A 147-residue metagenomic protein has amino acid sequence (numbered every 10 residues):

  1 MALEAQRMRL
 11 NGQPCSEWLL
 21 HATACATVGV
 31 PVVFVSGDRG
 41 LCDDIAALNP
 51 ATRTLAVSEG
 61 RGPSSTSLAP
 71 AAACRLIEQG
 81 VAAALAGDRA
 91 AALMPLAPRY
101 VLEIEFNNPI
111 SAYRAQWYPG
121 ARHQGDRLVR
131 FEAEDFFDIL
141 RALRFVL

Functional and structural regions predicted by a protein language model:
M1, A46-A51, P119-R122: Short, solvent-exposed amphipathic alpha-helical segments in soluble enzyme and RNA/protein-processing domains
A2-V28, F34-G40: Active-site glycine-rich loop that binds ribose-phosphate moieties when present
Q6-N11, S58-R61, Q79-V81, R127-E132: Glycine-rich loops and low-complexity Gly/Arg-rich segments that provide flexible linkers or classic glycine-based
N11, N49, N107-N108: Detector for Asparagine
A26-V32, S36-G80, A84-L85: Active-site rim beta-loop-alpha module in soluble metabolic enzymes
A72-L147: C-terminal accessory domains and tails appended to enzymatic cores
